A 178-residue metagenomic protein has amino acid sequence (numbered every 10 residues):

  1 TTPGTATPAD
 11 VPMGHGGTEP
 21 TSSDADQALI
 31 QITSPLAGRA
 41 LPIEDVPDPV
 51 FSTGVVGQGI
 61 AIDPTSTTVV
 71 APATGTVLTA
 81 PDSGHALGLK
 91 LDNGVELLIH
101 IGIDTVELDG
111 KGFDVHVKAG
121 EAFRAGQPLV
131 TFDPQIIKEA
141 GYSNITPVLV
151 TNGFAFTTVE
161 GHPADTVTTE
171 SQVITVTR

Functional and structural regions predicted by a protein language model:
P3-R178: Contiguous, well-folded functional domains in the mature portion of proteins
